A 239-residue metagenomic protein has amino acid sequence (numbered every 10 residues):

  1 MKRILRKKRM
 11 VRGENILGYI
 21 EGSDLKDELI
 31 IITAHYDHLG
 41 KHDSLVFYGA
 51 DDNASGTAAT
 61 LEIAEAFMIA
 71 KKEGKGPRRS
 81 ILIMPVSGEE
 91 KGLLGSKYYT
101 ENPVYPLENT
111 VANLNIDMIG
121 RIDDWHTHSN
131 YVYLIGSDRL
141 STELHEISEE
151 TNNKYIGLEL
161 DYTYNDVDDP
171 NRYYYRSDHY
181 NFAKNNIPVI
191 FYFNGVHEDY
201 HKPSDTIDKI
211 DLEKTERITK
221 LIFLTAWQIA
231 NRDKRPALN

Functional and structural regions predicted by a protein language model:
M1, L17-Y19, L29-T33, L82-P85 (+7 more regions): Structural recognition of the beta-strand scaffold that forms the well-ordered cores of secreted hydrolase catalytic
M1-G49, E65, I69-K75: Soluble metallo-hydrolase cores and metallopeptidase-like ectodomains found primarily in the secretory/periplasmic
R3-K7, S44-N53, N130-D138, V167-R172 (+1 more regions): Second-shell loop/turn segments in exported
R6-K7, V11, D24-L25, Y36-G40 (+4 more regions): Solvent-exposed loop/turn segments at secondary-structure junctions within structured extracellular/periplasmic domains
D51-E65: Active-site alpha-helical elements of protease catalytic centers
E65, F193-N239: His/Asp/Glu-rich mid-to-C-terminal helical/loop segments that flank catalytic regions of hydrolases
E65-G92, N113-I116: Short helix-loop-beta-strand segments that form the rim/entrance of peptidase-like active sites
V86-F191: Metal-dependent peptidase/peptidase-like ectodomains
